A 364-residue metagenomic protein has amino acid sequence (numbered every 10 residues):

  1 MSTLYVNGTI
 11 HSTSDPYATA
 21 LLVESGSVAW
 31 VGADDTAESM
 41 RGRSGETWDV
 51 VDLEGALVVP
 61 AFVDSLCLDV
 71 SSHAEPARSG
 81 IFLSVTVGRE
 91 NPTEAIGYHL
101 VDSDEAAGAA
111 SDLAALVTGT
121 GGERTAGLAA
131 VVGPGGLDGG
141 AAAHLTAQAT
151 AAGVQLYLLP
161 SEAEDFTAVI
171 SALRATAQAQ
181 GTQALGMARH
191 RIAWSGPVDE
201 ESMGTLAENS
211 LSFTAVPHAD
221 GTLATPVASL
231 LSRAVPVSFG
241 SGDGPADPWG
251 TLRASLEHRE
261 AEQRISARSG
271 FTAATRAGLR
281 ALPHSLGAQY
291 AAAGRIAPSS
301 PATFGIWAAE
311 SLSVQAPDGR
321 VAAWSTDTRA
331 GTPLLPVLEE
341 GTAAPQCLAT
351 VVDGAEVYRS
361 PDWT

Functional and structural regions predicted by a protein language model:
M1-G42, L334-V337, A355: N-terminal metal-binding scaffold of metallo-dependent hydrolase/deaminase domains
M1-N7, S39-A74, R78: Replace "His-x-His-based motif
G8, G26, G55, L66 (+9 more regions): Divalent metal-coordination and catalytic microenvironments
S14-Y17, S44-E46, A288-Q289, A343-P345: Short, small/polar residue-rich loop motifs at catalytic or cofactor-binding pockets
V85-T182, T205-L211: Metal-coordinating catalytic core of metallo-dependent amide/deamination hydrolases
V154-E164, A215-P217, L230-L252, S299: Short acidic/histidine-rich active-site segments
E164-T176, T222-A224, D243-R259, D318-G319: Histidine/acidic-residue-rich catalytic or RNA/ligand-binding cores of hydrolases and nuclease-related proteins
D247, S266, F271-A274, R295-T364: C-terminal cap of metal-dependent C-N hydrolases
